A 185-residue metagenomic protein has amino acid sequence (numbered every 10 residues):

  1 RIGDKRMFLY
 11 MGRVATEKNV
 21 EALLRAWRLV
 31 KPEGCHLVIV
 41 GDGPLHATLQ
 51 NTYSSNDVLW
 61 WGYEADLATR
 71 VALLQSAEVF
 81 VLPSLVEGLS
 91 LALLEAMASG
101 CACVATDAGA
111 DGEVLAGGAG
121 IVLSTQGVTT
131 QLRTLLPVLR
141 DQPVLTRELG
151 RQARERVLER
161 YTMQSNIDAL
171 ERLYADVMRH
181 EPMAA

Functional and structural regions predicted by a protein language model:
I2-K18, L24-R28: Conserved donor-binding/catalytic core segment of Leloir-type glycosyltransferases
A47-A65: Nucleotide-activated donor-binding/catalytic signature segment of Leloir-type glycosyltransferases, i.e., the conserved
A72-A77: Short alpha-helical donor nucleotide-sugar binding micro-motif in glycosyltransferases
L85: Aromatic "clamp/platform" in nucleotide-sugar-dependent glycosyltransferases that forms part of the donor/acceptor
L94, D107-L123: Short acidic/histidine- and often glycine-rich active-site loop of Leloir-type glycosyltransferases that engages
A102-A105: Short hydrophobic beta-strand element within catalytic cores of glycosyltransferases and related nucleotide-activated
G117, I121-T129, V138-P143: Conserved acidic donor-binding segment of nucleotide-sugar-dependent glycosyltransferases
L145-R160, N166-R172: A short, well-ordered alpha-helix in the C-terminal region of glycosyltransferases
